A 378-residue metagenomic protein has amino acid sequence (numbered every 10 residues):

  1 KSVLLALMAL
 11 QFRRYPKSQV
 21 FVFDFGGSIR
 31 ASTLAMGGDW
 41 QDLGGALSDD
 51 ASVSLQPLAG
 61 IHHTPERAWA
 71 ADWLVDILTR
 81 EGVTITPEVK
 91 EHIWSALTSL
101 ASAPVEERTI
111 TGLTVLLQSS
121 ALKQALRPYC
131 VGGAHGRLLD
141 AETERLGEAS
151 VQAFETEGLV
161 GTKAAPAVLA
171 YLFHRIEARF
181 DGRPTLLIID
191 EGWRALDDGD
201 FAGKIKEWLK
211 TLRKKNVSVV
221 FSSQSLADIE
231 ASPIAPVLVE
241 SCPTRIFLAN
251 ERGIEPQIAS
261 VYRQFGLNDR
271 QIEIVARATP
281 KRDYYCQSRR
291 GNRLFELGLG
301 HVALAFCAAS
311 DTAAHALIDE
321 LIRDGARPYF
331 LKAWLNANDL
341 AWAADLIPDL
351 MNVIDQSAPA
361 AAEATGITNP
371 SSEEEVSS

Functional and structural regions predicted by a protein language model:
K1-G45: Glycine-rich phosphate-binding loop of nucleotide-binding enzymes
S2, A31, T162-K163, L294-L297 (+1 more regions): Short helix/loop capping segments that flank catalytic or ligand/cofactor-binding pockets
L10, G27-S28, L47-S48, E157-G161 (+5 more regions): Short, glycine-/Ser/Thr-/acidic-enriched flexible segments
P16-S18, R183-P184, V217, C242-P243: Short coil/turn connectors at secondary-structure junctions
Q19-V22, W40-L43, S218-S222, R245-L248: Short hydrophobic alpha-helical runs that function as membrane-insertion/retention elements
R30-D39, L43, L47-V217, F221 (+5 more regions): P-loop NTPase motor domains
L226-S378: C-terminal regions of RecA-like/P-loop NTPase motor modules
